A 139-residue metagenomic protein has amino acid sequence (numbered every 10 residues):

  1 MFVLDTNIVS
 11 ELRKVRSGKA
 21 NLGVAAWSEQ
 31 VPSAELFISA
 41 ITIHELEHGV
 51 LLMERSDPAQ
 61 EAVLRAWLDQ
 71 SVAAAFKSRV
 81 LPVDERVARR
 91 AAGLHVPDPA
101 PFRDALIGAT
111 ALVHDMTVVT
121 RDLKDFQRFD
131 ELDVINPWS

Functional and structural regions predicted by a protein language model:
M1, G108, L112-S139: Acidic, PIN/NYN-like endoribonuclease modules and their adjacent C-terminal/linker elements
M1-T42, L52-D69: Short, well-structured N-terminal submotif of metal-dependent ribonuclease cores
L4-N7, I38-S39, P99-P101, D122 (+1 more regions): Histidine- and aromatic-rich ligand-binding microenvironments
I8, T42, V87, L106-I107 (+1 more regions): Alpha-helix capping/helix-boundary segments
V9-S10, H44-E47, Q127, I135: Nucleotide phosphate-binding site architecture
R13-R16, V50, H95, D130 (+1 more regions): Short, flexible helix/strand-to-coil boundary loops that buttress conserved ligand/catalytic motifs in alpha/beta
K19-G23, F102, R121: Short, conserved clusters of charged catalytic residues that mark active-site and nucleotide-handling motifs
E35, H48-L51, A62, A73-V119: Active-site neighborhoods of divalent-metal-dependent phosphate/nucleic-acid chemistry enzymes
